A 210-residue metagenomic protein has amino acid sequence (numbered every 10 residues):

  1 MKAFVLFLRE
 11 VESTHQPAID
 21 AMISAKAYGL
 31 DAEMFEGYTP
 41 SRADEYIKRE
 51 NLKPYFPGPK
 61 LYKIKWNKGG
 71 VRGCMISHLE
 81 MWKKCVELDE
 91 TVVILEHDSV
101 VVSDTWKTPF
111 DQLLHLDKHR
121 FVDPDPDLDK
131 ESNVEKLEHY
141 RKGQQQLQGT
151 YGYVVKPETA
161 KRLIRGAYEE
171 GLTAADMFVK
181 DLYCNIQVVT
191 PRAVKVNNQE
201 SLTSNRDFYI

Functional and structural regions predicted by a protein language model:
M1-L95, S99-I210: An acidic/histidine-cluster motif and surrounding catalytic segment that typifies divalent-metal-assisted enzyme active
